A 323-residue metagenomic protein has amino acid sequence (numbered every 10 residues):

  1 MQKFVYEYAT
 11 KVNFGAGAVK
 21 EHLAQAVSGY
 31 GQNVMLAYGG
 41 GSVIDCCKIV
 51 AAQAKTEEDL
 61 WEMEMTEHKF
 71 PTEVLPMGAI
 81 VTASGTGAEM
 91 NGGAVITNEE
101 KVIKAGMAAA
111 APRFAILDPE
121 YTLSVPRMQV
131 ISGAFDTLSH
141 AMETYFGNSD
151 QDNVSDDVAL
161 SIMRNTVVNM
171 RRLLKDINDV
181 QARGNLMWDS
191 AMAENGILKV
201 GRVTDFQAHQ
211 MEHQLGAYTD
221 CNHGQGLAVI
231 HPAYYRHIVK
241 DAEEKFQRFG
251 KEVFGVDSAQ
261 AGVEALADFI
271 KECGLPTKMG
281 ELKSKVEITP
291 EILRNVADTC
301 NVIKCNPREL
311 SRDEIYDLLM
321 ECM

Functional and structural regions predicted by a protein language model:
M1-Y30, R308: N-terminal amphipathic/basic leader segments beginning at the initiator methionine
V19-H22, S42-C47, G87-M90, A208 (+1 more regions): Short glycine/serine/threonine-rich phosphate/pyrophosphate-binding segments that cradle anionic phosphate groups
S28, Q32, Y38-D59, P71 (+1 more regions): N-terminal small/polar loop signature for handling phosphorylated ligands or for N-terminal nucleophile
K55-V154: A glycine/threonine-rich phosphate-anchoring loop and its flanking beta-alpha core in nucleotide/phosphate-binding
L138-M142, R183-E194, H231, L266 (+3 more regions): Short alpha-helical scaffolding segments that buttress acidic/His motifs in well-ordered protein cores
T144, N148-A265: Active-site segments that bind and position negatively charged phosphate/pyrophosphate groups
F246, V256-M323: C-terminal charged capping/lid subdomain of soluble metabolic enzymes
